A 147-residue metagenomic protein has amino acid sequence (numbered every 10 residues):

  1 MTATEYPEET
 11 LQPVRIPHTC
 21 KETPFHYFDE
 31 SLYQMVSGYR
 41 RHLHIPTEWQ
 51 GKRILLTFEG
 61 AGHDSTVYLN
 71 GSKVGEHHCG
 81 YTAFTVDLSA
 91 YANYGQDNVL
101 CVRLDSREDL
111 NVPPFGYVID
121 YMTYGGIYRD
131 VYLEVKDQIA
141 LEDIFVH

Functional and structural regions predicted by a protein language model:
M1-T23, C101-R103: Accessory carbohydrate-binding/adhesion or oligomerization-edge regions at the termini of glycan-active proteins
T23-E30: Surface-exposed, low-complexity/disordered Ser/Thr/Gly/Pro/Asn-rich loops and linkers
E30, Q34-D143: Accessory beta-strand-rich segments of carbohydrate-active enzymes
F145-H147: Short beta-strand segments of immunoglobulin-like
